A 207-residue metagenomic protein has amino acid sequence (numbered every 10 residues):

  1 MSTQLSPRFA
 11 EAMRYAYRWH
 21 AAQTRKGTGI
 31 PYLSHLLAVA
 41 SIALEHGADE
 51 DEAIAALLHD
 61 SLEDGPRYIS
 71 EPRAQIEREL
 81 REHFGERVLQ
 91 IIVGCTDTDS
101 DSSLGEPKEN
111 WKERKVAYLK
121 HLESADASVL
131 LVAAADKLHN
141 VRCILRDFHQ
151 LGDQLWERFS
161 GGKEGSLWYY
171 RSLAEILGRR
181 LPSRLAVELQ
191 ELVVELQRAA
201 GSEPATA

Functional and structural regions predicted by a protein language model:
M1-A207: Active-site helical microenvironments for divalent-metal-assisted chemistry
